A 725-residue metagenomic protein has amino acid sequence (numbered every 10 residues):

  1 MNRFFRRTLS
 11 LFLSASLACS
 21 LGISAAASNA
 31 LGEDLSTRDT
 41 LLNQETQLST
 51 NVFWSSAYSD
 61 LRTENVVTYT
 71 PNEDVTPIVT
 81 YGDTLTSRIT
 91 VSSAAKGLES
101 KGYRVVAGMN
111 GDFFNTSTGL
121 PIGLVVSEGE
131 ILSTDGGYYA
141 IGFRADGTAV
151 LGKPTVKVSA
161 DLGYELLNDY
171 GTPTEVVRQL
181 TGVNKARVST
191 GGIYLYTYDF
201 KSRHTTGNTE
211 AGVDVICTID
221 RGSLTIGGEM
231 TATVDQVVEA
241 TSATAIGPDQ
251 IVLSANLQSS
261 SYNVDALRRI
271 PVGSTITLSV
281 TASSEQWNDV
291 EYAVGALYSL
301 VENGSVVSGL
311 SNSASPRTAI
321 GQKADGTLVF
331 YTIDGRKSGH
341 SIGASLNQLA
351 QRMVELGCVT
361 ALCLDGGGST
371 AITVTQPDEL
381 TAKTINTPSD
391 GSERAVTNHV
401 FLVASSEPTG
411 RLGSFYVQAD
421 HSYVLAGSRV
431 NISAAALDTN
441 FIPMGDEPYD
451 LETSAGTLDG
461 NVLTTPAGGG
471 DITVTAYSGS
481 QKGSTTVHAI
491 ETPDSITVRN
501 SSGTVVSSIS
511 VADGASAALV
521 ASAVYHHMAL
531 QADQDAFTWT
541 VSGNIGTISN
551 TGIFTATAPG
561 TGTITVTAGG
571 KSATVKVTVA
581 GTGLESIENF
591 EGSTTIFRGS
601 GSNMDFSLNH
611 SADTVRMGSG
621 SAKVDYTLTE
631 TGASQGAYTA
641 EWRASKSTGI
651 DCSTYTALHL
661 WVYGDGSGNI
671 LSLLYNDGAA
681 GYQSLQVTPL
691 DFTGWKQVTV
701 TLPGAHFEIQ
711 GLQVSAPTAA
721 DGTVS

Functional and structural regions predicted by a protein language model:
S28-S254: Zymogen propeptides
W54-A57, T116-A145, V280, E291-C358 (+2 more regions): Conserved, well-ordered active-site substructure
R394-V396, F401-N431, K482-A518, V524 (+1 more regions): Short S/T/G/P-enriched beta-strand
S428-F441, V474, A515-A529, I564: Beta-strand-rich structural segments
P443-M444, E452-L463, V505-S508, L530-A532 (+1 more regions): Low-complexity "stalk/linker" and mucin-like segments enriched in Ser/Thr/Pro/Ala/Gly
A580-F606: Extracellular carbohydrate-recognition regions
A612-Y638: Short carbohydrate-recognition loop motifs
T631-E708: Extracellular ligand-binding interfaces
